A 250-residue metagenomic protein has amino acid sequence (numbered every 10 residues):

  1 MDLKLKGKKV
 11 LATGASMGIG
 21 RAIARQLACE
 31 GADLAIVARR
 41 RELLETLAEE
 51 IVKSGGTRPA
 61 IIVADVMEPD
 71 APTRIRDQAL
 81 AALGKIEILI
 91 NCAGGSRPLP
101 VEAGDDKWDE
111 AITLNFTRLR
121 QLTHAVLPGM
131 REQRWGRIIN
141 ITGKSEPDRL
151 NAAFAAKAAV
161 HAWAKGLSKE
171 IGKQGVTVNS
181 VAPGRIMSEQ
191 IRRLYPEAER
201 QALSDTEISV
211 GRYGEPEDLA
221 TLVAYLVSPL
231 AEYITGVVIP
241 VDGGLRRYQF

Functional and structural regions predicted by a protein language model:
M1, E49, K173, R185-I208 (+2 more regions): A glycine/serine/threonine-rich, flexible loop-to-helix segment that serves as the NAD(P) cofactor-binding "lid"
S16-M17: Conserved glycine-rich cofactor-binding loop
C92-R97, T142, G244: Conserved NAD(P)H cofactor-binding loop of Rossmann-fold oxidoreductase domains
G95-D109, R149-A152, R192-P196: Conserved mid-core segment of classical short-chain dehydrogenase/reductases
P128, K169-K173, E232: Alpha-helical segment proximal to the catalytic Tyr-Lys
R137-A159, A164-K173, R185-I186: Catalytic loop of short-chain dehydrogenase/reductase
A224, T235-F250: Short C-terminal tail/terminal secondary-structure segment of NAD(P)H-dependent dehydrogenase/reductase domains
